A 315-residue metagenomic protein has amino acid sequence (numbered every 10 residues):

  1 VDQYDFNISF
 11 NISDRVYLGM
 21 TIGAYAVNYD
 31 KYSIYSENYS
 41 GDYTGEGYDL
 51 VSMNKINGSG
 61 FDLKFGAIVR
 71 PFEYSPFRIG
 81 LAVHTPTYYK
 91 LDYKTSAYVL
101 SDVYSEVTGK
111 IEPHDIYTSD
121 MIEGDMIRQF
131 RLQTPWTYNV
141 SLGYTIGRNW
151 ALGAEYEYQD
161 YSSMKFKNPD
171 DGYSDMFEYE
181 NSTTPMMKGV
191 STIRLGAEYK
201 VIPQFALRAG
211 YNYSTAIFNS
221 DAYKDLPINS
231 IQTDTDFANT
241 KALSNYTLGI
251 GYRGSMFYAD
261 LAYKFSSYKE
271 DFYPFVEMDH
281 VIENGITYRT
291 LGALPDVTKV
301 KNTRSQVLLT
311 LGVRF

Functional and structural regions predicted by a protein language model:
V1-F315: Outer-membrane beta-barrel porins/channels
